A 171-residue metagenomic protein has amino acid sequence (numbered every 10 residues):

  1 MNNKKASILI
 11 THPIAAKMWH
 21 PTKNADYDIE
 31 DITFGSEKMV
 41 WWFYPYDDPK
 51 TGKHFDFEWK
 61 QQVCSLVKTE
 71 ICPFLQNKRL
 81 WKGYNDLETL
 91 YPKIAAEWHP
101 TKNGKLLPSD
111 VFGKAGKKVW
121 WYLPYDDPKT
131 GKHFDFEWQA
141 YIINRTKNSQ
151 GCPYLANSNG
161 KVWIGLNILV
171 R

Functional and structural regions predicted by a protein language model:
M1-R171: Functional cation/ligand-contacting sites centered on basic and imidazole/sulfhydryl donors
